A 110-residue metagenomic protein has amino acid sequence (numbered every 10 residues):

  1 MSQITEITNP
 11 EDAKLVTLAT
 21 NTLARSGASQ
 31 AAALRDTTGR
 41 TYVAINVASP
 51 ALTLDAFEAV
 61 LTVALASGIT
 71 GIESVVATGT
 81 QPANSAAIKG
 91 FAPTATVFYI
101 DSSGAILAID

Functional and structural regions predicted by a protein language model:
S2-G27, T62, S67-D110: C-terminal binding/interaction regions
T17-L18, G39, V43: Generic signal for short, ordered secondary-structure residues within or immediately flanking folded domains
Q30-R40: Short beta-strand scaffold segments in enzyme catalytic cores
L34, T53-L54, V75: Residue-level detector of alpha-helical recognition elements and their boundaries
Y42, T53, N84-S85: Short glycine/serine/threonine-rich phosphate/pyrophosphate-binding segments that cradle anionic phosphate groups
S49-L65: A short, polar/charged loop-to-alpha-helix boundary motif
